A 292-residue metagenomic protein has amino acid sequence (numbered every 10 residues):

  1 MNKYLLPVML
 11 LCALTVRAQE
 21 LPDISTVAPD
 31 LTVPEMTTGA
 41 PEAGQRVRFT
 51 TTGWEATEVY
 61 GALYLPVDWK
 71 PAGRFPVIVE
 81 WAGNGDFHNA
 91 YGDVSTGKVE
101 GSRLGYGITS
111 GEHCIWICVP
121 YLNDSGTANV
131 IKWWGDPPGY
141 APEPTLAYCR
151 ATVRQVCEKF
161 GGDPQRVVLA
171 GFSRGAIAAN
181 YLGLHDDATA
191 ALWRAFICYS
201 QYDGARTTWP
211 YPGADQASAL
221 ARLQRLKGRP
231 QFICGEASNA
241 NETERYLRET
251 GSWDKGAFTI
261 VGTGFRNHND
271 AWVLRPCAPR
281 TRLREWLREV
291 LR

Functional and structural regions predicted by a protein language model:
V8-R17: Hydrophobic h-region of N-terminal signal peptides that target proteins for export in Gram-negative bacteria
A18-V77, C114, D215, R245 (+2 more regions): A domain-start/cap signature at the N-terminus of enzymes
V67-G73, I131-S173, D187: Gly/Ser-rich "nucleophile elbow"/oxyanion-hole loop immediately N-terminal to the catalytic nucleophile in hydrolases
A72-F75, H88-V94, T127-K132, N180-L182 (+2 more regions): Short, solvent-exposed loop/turn and secondary-structure capping segments
V77, W81-R150: Active-site machinery of serine-nucleophile hydrolases
A176-A188: Short glycine-enriched nucleophile-adjacent loop and the immediately C-terminal alpha-helix near the catalytic center
A188-A278: The feature captures the conserved acid-bearing segment of alpha/beta-hydrolase catalytic domains
P276-R292: Catalytic active-site module of serine/aspartate enzymes centered on a nucleophile-bearing elbow/loop
